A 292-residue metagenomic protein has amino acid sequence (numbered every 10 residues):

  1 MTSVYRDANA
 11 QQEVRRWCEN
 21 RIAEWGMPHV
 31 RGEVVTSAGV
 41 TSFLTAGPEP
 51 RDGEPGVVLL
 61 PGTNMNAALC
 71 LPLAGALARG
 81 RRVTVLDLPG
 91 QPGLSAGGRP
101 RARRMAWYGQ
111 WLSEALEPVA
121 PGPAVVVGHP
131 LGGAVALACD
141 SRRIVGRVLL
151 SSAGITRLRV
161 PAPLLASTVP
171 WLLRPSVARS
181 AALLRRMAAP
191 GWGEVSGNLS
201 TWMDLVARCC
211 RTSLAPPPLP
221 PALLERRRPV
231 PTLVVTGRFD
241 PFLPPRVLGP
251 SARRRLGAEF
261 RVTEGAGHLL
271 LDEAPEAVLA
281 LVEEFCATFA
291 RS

Functional and structural regions predicted by a protein language model:
M1-G56, G80-R81, P121-G122, A287-S292: Alpha/beta-hydrolase fold catalytic core
L44-G93: Conserved HGGG/HGGXW glycine-rich cap/lid loop of the alpha/beta-hydrolase fold
T84-V125: Active-site loop/oxyanion-hole signature of alpha/beta-hydrolase fold enzymes
G128, G132, A136: Gly/Ala-rich beta-loop-alpha elbow adjacent to hydrolase catalytic centers
L137-A138, I144-R174: Flexible "cap/lid" loop of the alpha/beta hydrolase fold
L158-V160, R174-P229: Conserved alpha/beta-hydrolase catalytic His-Asp/Glu region
T232-A266, D272: Conserved loop-alpha-helix segment in the C-terminal half of the alpha/beta-hydrolase fold that carries the catalytic
A258-S292: Catalytic active-site module of serine/aspartate enzymes centered on a nucleophile-bearing elbow/loop
